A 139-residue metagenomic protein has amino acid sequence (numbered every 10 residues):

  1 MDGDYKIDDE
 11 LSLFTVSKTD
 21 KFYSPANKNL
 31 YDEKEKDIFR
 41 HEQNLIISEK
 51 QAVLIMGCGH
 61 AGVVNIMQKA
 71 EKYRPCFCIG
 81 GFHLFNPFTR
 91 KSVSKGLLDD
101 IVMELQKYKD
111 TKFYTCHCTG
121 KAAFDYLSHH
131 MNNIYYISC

Functional and structural regions predicted by a protein language model:
M1-Q43, N132-C139: Metallo-beta-lactamase
D9, E49-K50: Residue-level signal for tight coil/turn positions that link beta-strands
R40, N44, K50-L54, C58-S138: Cap/insert and terminal regions of metallo-dependent hydrolase folds
